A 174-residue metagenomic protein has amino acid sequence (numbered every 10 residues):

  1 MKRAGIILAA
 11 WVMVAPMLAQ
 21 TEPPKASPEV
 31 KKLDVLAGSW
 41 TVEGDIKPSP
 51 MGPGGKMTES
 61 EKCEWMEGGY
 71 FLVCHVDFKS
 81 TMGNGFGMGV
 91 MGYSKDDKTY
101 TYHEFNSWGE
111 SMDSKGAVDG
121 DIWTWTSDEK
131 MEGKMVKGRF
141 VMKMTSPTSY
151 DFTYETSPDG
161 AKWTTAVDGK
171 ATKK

Functional and structural regions predicted by a protein language model:
M1-I7: Bacterial N-terminal signal peptides that target proteins for export
A4, V14, E29-K32: Terminal low-complexity, poorly structured segments
A15-A19: Sec/Tat signal peptide C-region and signal peptidase I cleavage site
Q20-K174: Hydrophobic small-molecule pocket/channel-lining residues, especially in calycin-type beta-barrels
